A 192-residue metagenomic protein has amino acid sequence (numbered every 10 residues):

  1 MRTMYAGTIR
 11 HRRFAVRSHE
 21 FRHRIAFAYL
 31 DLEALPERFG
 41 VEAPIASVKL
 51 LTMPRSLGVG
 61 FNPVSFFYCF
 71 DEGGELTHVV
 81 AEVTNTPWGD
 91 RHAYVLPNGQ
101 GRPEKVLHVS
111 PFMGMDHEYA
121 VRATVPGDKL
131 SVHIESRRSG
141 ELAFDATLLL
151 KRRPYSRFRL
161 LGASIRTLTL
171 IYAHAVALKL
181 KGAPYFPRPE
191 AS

Functional and structural regions predicted by a protein language model:
M1-S192: Mature, function-bearing regions of proteins
